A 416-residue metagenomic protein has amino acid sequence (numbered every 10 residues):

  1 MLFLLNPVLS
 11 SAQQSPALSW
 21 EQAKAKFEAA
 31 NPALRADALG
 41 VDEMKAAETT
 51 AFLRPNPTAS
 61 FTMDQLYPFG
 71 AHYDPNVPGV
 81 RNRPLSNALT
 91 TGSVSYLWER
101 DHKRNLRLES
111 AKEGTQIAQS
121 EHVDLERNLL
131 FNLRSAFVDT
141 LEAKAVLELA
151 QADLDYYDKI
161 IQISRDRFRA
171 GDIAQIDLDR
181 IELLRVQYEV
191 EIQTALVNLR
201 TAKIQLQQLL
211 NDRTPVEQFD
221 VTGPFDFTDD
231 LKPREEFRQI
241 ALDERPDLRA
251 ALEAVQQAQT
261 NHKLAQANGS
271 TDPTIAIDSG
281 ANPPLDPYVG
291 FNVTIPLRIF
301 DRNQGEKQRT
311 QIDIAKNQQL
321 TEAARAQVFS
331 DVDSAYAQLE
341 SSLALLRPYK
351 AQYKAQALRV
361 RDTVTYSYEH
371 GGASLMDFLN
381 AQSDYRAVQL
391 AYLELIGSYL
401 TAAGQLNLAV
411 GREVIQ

Functional and structural regions predicted by a protein language model:
M1-P7: Bacterial N-terminal signal peptides
Q13-D139, L147: Short flexible linkers and secondary-structure junctions
Q13-P16, T49, S60-R100, R107 (+4 more regions): Small/polar, glycine/serine/threonine/aspartate-rich low-complexity segments that form flexible
L18, H122-I240, A335-Q338, S342 (+1 more regions): Periplasmic alpha-helical coiled-coil/stalk elements that build and connect Gram-negative outer-membrane
A36-A51, L125, L129-A150, K159 (+5 more regions): Amphipathic alpha-helical coiled-coil segments
E109-K112, Q175-L183, L375-S383: Short, charged, amphipathic alpha-helical segments
F227-P273: Acidic, glycine-rich loop-and-beta core segments that form the ion-binding/anion-interacting portion of active sites
